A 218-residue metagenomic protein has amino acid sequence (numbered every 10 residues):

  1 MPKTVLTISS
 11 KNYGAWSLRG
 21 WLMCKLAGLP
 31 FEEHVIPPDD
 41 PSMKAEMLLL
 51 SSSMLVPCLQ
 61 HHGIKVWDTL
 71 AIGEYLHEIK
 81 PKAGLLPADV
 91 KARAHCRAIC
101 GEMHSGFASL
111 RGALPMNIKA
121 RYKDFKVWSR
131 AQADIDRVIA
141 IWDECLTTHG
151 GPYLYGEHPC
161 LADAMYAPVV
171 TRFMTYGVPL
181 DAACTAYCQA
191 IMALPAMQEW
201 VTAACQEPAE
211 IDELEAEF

Functional and structural regions predicted by a protein language model:
M1-T4, A140, E215-F218: Basic/polar N-terminal segments that are highly enriched at the extreme N-terminus, encompassing both cleavable
M1-W128: GST-like domain detector, emphasizing the conserved glutathione-binding G-site in the N-terminal thioredoxin-like
L6-I8, H34, E157, M174-T175 (+1 more regions): Short, contiguous strand/loop micro-motifs
W16, W21, W67, L86 (+4 more regions): Tryptophan-centric aromatic hotspots in well-structured domains and transmembrane helices
P37-D40, Y187, C205: Conserved beta-strand edge residues that scaffold enzyme active sites
S42-K44, M192, E210-I211: Short Asp/Glu-rich motifs
M103, F107-P195: GST-like fold's C-terminal all-alpha helical module
A204-F218: Acidic/histidine-enriched, glycine/proline-rich intrinsically disordered or flexible terminal extensions
